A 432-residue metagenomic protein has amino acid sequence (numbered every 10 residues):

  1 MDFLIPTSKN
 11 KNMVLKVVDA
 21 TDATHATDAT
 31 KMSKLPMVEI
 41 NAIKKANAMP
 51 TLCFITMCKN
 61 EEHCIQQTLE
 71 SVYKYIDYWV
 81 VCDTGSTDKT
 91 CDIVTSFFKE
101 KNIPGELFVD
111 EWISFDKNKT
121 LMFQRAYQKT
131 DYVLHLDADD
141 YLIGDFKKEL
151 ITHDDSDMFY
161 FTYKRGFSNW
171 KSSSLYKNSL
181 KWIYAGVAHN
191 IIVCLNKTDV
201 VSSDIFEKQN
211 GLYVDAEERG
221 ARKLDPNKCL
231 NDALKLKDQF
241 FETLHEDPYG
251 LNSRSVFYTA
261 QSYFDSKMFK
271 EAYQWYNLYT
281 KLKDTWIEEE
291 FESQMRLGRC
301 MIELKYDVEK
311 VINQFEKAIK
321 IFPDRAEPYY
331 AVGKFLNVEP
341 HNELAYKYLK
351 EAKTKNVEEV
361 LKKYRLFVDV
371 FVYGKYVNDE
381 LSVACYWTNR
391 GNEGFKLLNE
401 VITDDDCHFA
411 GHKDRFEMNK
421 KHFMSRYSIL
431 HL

Functional and structural regions predicted by a protein language model:
D2-L4, V14-V17, S33-K44, D116-F123 (+4 more regions): Catalytic-site signature of metal-activated, phosphate-bearing donor transferases, centered on the GT-A/GT-A-like
P36, C58-Y78: Short, well-formed alpha-helical segments that are part of the catalytic scaffolds of diverse glycosyltransferases
T51-C53: Cell-envelope/extracellular polymer assembly enzymes that use nucleotide-activated donors
S71, Y75, V81-V94, E111-W112: A conserved acidic beta->alpha catalytic loop
D92-R125: Conserved donor nucleotide-binding strand/loop of the catalytic core
Y258, R296, A331-K334, E380 (+2 more regions): "A position-specific structural signal for the A-helix of alpha-solenoid helical repeats
